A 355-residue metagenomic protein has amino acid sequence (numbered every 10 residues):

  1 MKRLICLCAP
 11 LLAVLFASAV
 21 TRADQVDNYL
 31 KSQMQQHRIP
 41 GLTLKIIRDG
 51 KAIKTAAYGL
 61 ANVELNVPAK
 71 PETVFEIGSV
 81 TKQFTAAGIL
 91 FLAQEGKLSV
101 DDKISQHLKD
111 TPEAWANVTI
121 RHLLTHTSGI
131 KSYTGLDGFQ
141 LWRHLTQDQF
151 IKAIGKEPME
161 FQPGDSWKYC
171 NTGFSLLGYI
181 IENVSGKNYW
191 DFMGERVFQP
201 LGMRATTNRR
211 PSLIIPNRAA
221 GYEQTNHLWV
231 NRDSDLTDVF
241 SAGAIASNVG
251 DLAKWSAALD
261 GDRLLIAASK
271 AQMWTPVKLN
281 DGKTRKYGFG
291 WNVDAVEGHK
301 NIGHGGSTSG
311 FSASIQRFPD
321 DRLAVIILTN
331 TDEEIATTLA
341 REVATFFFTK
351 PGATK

Functional and structural regions predicted by a protein language model:
M1-L4: Positively charged n-region of N-terminal signal peptides that target proteins for export
C8-L15: Bacterial N-terminal signal peptides
F16-R22: Sec/Tat signal peptide C-region and signal peptidase I cleavage site
R22-A56, E182-E195, Q199, T225-N226 (+1 more regions): Catalytic loop of the DD-peptidase/beta-lactamase superfamily, centered on the K-T-G motif and neighboring
Q33-T43, E64-H122, M159-T172, F240-G243 (+1 more regions): Short active-site loop at a secondary-structure junction that contains or immediately precedes the catalytic residue(s)
Q36-R38, V67-A69, S99, P112-N117 (+8 more regions): Extracellular/periplasmic catalytic domains that process cell-envelope and extracellular macromolecules
G41, E76-V80, L92-G135, K156-P158 (+4 more regions): Active-site helix/loop module of the DD-peptidase/beta-lactamase fold, centered on the serine-lysine SxxK catalytic
E72, T134-N217, N231-D233, T237-A253: Catalytic-site signature segments of enzymes, centered on catalytic residues
